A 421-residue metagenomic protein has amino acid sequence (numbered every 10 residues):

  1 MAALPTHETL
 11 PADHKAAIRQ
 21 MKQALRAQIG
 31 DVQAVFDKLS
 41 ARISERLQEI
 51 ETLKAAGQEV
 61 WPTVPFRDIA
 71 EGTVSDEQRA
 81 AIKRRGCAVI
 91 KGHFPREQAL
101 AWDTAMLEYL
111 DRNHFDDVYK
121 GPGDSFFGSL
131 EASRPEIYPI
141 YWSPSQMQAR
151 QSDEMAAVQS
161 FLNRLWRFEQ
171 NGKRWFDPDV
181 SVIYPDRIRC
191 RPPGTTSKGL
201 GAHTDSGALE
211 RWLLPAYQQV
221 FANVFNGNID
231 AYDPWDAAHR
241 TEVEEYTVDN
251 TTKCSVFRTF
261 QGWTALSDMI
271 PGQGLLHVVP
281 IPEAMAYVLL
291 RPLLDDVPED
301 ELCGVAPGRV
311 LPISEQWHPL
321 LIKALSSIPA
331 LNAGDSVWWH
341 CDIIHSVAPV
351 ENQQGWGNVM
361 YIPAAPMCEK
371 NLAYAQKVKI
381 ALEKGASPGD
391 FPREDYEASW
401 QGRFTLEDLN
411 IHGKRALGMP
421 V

Functional and structural regions predicted by a protein language model:
M1-R84, G402, K414-V421: Fe(II)/2-oxoglutarate
A2-R26, P271-S327, A333-W338, D342-V421: Non-heme Fe(II)/2-oxoglutarate
V35-K54, L110, V182, E369-G385: Charged, low-complexity, helix-prone segments enriched in Lys/Glu/Asp/Gln
G57, E77, I82-R85, F94-W317 (+3 more regions): Non-heme Fe(II) oxygenase catalytic core, chiefly the N-lobe of the double-stranded beta-helix
P62-D68, V74, R187-I188, S197-W212 (+2 more regions): Non-transmembrane, interaction-prone segments in cytosolic or luminal domains
A88: Short acidic/polar active-site loop segments enriched in Thr and Asp
